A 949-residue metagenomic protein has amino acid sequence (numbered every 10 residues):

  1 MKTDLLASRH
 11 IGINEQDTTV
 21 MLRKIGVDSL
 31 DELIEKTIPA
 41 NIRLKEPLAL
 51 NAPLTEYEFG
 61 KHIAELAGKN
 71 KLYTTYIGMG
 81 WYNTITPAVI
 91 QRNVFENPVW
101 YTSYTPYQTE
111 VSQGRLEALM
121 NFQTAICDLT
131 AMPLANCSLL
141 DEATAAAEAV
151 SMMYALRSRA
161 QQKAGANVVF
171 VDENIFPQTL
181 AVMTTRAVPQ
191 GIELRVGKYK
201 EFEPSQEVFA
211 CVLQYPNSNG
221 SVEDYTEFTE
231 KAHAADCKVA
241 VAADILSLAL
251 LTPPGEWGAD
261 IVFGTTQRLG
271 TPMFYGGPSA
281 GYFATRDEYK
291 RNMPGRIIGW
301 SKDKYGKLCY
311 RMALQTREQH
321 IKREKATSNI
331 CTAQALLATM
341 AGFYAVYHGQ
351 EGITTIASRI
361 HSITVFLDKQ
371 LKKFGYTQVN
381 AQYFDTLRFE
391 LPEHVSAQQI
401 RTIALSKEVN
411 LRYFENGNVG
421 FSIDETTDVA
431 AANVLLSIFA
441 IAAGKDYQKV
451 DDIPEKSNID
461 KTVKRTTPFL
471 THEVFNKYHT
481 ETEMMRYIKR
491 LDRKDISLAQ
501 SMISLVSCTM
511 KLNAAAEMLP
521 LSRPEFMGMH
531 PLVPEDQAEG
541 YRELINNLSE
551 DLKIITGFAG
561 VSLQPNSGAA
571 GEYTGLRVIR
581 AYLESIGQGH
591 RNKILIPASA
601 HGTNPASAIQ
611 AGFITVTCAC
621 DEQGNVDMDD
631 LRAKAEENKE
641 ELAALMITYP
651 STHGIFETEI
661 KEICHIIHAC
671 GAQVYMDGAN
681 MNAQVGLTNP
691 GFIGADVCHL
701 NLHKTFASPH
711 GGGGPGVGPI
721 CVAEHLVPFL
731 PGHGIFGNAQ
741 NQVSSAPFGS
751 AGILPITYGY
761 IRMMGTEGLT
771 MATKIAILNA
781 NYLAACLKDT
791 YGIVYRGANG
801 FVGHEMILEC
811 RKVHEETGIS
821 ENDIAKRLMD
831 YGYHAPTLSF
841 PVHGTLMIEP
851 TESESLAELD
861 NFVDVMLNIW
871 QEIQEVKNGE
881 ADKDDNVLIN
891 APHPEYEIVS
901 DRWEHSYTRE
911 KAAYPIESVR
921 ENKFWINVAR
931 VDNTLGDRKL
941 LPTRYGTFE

Functional and structural regions predicted by a protein language model:
M1-K24, K36-Y76, I85-Y101, Y107-Q113 (+13 more regions): Non-catalytic terminal extensions of PLP-dependent enzymes
V27-N41, A259-G264, A695-C698: TRNA-binding/sensing appendages of the translation machinery
G114, T144-C309, L371, F384 (+5 more regions): Conserved PLP-enzyme active-site core in the AAT-like
N121, E148, L336, M340 (+8 more regions): Short amphipathic alpha-helical face segments that pack within enzyme cores and frequently flank/anchor catalytic
A125-A146, G165, V169: A conserved hydrophobic secondary-structure block that centers on an alpha-helix together with its immediately flanking
M132-P133, G557-A559, Q588-H590: Short helix-loop-beta connector
A135, E193-G197, V379, R412 (+3 more regions): General small-molecule cofactor/ligand-binding pocket signal
T271-A284, E288-Y289, A333-L337, S422 (+5 more regions): Conserved phosphate/anionic-ligand binding catalytic regions in large, soluble enzymes, centered on
